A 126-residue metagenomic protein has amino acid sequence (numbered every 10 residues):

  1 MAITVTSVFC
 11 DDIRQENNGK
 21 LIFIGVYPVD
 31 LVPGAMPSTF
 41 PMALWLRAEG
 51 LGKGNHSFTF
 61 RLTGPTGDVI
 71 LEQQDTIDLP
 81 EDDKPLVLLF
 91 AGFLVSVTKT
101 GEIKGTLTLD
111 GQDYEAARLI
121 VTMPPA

Functional and structural regions predicted by a protein language model:
A2-A126: Contiguous segments within soluble domain cores/interaction surfaces
